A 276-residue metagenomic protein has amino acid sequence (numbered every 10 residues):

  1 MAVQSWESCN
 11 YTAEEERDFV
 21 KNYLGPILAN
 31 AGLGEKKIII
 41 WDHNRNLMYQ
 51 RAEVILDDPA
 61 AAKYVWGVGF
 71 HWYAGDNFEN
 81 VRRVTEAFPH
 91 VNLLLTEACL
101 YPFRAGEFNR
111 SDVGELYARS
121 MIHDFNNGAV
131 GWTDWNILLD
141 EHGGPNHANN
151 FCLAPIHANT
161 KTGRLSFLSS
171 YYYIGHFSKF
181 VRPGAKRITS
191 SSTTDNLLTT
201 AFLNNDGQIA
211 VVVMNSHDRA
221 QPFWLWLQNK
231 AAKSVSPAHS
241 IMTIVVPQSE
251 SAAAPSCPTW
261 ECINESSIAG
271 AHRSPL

Functional and structural regions predicted by a protein language model:
A2-S266: Substrate-binding and catalytic surfaces of secreted/luminal carbohydrate-active proteins
H272-S274: Short, low-complexity intrinsically disordered segments enriched in A/P/G/S/L with frequent Arg, especially at protein
